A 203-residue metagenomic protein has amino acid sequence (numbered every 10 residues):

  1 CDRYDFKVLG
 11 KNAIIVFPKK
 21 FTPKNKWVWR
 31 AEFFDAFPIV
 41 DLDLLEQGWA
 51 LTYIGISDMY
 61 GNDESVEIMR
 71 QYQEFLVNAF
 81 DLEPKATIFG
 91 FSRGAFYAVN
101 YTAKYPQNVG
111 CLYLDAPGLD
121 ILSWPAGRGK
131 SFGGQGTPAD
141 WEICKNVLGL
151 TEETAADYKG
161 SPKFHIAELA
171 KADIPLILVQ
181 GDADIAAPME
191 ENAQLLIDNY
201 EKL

Functional and structural regions predicted by a protein language model:
C1-P23: N-terminal cap/lid segment of alpha/beta-hydrolase-fold proteins
K24-F33: Short beta-strand element of the alpha/beta-hydrolase
A36-T52: Short amphipathic alpha-helix adjacent to the substrate-entry channel of hydrolases
Y60-D81, N100: Alpha/beta-hydrolase active-site loop
Q71-S92, P106-V109: Gly/Ser-rich "nucleophile elbow"/oxyanion-hole loop immediately N-terminal to the catalytic nucleophile in hydrolases
G90-N100: Glycine-rich nucleophile elbow surrounding the catalytic serine of serine-hydrolase chemistry
N100-E152: Hydrolase active-site cap/lid region
G134-N192, I197, E201: The feature captures the conserved acid-bearing segment of alpha/beta-hydrolase catalytic domains
